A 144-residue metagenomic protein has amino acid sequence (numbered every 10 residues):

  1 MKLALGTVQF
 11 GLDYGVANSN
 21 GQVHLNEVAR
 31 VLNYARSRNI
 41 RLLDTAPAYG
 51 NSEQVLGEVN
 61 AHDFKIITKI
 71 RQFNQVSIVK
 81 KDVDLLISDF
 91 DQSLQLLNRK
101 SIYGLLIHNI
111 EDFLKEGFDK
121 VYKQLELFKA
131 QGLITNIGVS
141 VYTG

Functional and structural regions predicted by a protein language model:
M1-K65: N-terminal binding-site loop/beta-alpha segment at the start of enzyme catalytic domains that lines or forms
K2-A4, R41-L42, D63-K69, S101-L106 (+1 more regions): Structural preference for beta-strand elements that scaffold enzyme active sites
T7-Q9, Q22, R30-R36, I70-F73 (+2 more regions): Generic detector of short, locally flexible boundary/turn motifs and exposed helical patches
V8-F10, A46-A48, K69-F73, I107-I110 (+1 more regions): Active-site beta-loop-alpha junctions enriched in small/polar residues
D13-N26, I70-I87, H108-E116: Active-site mouth loops of central-metabolism enzymes
A17, L32, T45, Q75 (+3 more regions): Generic structural signal for short, flexible, solvent-exposed coil/loop and linker residues
Q54-R71, K123-G132: Alpha-helix-loop-beta-strand connector modules within alpha/beta enzyme cores
K81-G144: Glycine/proline-rich, positively charged, aromatic-decorated active-site loop/lid region on the catalytic face
